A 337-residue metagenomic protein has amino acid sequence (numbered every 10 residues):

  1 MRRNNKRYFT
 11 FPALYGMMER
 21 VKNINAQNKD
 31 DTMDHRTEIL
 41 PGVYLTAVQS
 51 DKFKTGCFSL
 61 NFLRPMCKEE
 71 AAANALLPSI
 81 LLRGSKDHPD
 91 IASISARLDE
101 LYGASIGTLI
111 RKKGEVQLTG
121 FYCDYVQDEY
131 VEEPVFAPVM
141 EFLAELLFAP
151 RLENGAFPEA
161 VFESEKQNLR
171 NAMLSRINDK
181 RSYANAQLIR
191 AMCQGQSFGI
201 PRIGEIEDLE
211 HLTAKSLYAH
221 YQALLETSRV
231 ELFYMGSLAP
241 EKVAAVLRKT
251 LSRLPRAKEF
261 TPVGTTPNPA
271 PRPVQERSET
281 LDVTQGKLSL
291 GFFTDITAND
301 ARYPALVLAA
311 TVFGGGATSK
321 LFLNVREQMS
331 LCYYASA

Functional and structural regions predicted by a protein language model:
R2-R3, V21: N-terminal, intrinsically disordered charge-dense segments
T10, M18-L101, E205, Y218-N324: His/Glu-rich zincin catalytic helix
T46-V48, K54-N74, I91-E145, R181-E207 (+4 more regions): M16 family metallopeptidases and their MPP-like homologs
I80-R83, L101, E145-P150, N168 (+2 more regions): Structured segments of extracytoplasmic/periplasmic soluble domains in secreted or envelope-associated proteins
G84-H88, D128-E132, A149-P158: Short, polar/flexible loop-turn hinges at active-site or ligand-entry regions and domain interfaces
S93-S95, A149-M173, T261-P269: Acidic/histidine-enriched alpha-helical segments
E141-L152, T250-K258: A common structural junction motif
H211-Y218: Active-site glycine-rich loop that binds ribose-phosphate moieties when present
